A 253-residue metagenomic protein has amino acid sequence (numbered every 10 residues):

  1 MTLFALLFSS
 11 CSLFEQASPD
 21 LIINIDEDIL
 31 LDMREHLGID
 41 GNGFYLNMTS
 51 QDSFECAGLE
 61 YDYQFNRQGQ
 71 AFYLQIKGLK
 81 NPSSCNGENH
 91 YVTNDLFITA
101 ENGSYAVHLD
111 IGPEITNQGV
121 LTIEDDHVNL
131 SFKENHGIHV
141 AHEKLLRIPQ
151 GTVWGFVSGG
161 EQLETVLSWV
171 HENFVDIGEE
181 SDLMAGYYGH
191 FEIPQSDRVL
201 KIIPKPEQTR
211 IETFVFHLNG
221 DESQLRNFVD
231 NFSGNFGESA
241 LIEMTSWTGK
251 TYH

Functional and structural regions predicted by a protein language model:
L6-I29, H253: Bacterial Sec-dependent N-terminal signal peptides
I29-D52: Contiguous beta-strand segments within globular domains
S50-S83, P204, H217-L218: Contiguous segments within soluble domain cores/interaction surfaces
G78-A100, I203-P206: An anionic, turn-rich surface loop/hairpin at beta-sheet edges that serves as a generic interaction/coordination patch
K80-C85, I111-G119: Short acidic/polar inter-strand loop motif in beta-rich domains
E101-G112: A short tyrosine-centered beta-strand micro-motif
S131-N173: Compositionally biased low-complexity segments at domain edges in trafficked proteins and select soluble regulators
G160-H253: A eukaryote-biased signal for long
